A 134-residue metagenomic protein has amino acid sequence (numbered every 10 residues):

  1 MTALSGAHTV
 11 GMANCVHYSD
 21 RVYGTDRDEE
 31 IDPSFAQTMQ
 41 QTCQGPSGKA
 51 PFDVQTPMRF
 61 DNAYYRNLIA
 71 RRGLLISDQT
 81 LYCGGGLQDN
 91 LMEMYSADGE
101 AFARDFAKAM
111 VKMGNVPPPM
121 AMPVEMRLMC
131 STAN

Functional and structural regions predicted by a protein language model:
M1-N134: Catalytic cores of secreted/periplasmic or lumenal enzymes
